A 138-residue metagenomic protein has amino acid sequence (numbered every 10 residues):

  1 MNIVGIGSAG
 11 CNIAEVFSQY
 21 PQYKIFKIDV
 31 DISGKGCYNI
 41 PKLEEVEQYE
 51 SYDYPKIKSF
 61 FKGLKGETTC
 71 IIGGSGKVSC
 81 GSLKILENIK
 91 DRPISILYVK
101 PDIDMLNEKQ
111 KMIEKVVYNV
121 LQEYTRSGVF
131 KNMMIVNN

Functional and structural regions predicted by a protein language model:
M1-N138: Tubulin/FtsZ superfamily GTPase core signature
